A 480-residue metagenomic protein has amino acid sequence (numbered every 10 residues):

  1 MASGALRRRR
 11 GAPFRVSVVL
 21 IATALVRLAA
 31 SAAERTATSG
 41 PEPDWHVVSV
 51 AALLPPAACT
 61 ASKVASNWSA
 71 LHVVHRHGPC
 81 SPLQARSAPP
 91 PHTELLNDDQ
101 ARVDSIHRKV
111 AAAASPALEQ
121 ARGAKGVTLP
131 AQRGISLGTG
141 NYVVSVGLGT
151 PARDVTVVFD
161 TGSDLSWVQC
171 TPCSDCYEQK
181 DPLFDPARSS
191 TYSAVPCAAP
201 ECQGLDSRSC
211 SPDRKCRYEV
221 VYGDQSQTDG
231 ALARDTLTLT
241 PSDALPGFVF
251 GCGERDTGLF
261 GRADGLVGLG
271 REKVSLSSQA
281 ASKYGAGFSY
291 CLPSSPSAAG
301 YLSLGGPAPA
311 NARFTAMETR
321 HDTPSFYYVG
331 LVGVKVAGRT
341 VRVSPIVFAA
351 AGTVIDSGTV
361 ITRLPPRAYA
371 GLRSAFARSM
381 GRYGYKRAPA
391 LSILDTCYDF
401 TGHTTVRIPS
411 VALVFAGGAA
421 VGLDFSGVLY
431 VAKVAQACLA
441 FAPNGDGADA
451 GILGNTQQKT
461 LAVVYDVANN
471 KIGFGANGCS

Functional and structural regions predicted by a protein language model:
A2-S81, R86, P151, F159-D164 (+9 more regions): Aspartic protease catalytic domain
A32, A65-F248, E254: Signature of the N-terminal lobe/flap region of pepsin-like aspartyl proteases
S174-C197, A286, A312-R320, A370-L391: Cytochrome P450 catalytic domain signature, combining two hallmark sequence patches
K215, V221-F326, A435-C479: Aspartic protease core domain of the pepsin/retropepsin superfamily
K215-V220, K273-L276, A388-T401: Charged, amphipathic alpha-helical segments
D235-L237, L302, L331-V336, S410-L413: Short polybasic amphipathic segments
A337-I346: Active-site palm subdomain of RNA-directed nucleic acid polymerases
